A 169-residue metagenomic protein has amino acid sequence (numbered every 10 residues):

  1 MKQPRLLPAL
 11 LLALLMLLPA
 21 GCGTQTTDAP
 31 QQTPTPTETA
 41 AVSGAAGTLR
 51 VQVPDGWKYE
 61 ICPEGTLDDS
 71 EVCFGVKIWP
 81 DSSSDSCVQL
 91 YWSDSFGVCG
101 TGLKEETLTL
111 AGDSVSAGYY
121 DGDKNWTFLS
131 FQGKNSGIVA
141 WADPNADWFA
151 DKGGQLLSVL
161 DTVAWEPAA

Functional and structural regions predicted by a protein language model:
M1-L10: Bacterial N-terminal signal peptides that target proteins for export
L10-M16: Hydrophobic helical h-region of N-terminal Sec-dependent signal peptides in bacterial secretory/periplasmic proteins
L18-G21: C-terminal motif of bacterial Sec signal peptides marking the signal peptidase cleavage site
G23-Q25: Bacterial signal peptide processing site
A40-V98, Y120-L129: Secretory pathway targeting signatures of secreted, lumenal, and periplasmic proteins
V53, K152-V159: Stable alpha-helical elements in mature extracytoplasmic
F96-D151, A168-A169: Signature of long, low-cysteine stretches enriched in small and polar/charged residues
